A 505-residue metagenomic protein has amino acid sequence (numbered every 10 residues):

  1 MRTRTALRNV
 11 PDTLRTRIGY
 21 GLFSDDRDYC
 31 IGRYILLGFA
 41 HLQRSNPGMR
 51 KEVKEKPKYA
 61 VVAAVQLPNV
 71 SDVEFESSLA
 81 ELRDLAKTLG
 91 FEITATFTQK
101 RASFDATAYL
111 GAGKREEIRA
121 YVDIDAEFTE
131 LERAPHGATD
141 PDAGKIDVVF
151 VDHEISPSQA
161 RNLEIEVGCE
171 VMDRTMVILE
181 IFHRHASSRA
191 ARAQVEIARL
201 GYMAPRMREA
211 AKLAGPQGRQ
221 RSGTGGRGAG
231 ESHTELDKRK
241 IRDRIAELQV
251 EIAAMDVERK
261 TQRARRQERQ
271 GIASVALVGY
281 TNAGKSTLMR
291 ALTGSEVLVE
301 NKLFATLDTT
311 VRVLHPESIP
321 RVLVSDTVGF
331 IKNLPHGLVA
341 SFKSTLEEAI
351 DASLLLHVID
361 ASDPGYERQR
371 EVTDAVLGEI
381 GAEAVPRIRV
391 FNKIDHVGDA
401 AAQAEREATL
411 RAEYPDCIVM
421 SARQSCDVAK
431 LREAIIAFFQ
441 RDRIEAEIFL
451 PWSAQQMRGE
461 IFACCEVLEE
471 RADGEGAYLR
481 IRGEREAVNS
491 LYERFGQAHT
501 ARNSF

Functional and structural regions predicted by a protein language model:
D28-I178, H499-T500, F505: N-terminal accessory targeting/assembly segments
P47-V61, P205-A283, M289-R290, P364 (+1 more regions): C-terminal-of-GTPase-core extension/linker across diverse P-loop GTPases
K54-E55, E127, T139-A143, L314-S318 (+5 more regions): Conserved catalytic network of the ASCE P-loop NTPase/AAA+ motor domain
Q66-V70, R101-S103, E154-P157, M176-L179 (+6 more regions): Conserved nucleotide-binding/hydrolysis micro-motifs of P-loop NTPases
N69-V73, F104-A108, H185-R189, H233 (+3 more regions): Flexible beta-alpha connector loops of hexameric P-loop NTPases
M176-V195: Short alpha-helix plus adjacent loop in nuclease-associated cores
Q270, T293-R321, H336-S341: Switch I (effector-binding) loop of TRAFAC-class P-loop GTPase G-domains
V339-S362: Inter-motif core of Ras-like GTPase G domains
